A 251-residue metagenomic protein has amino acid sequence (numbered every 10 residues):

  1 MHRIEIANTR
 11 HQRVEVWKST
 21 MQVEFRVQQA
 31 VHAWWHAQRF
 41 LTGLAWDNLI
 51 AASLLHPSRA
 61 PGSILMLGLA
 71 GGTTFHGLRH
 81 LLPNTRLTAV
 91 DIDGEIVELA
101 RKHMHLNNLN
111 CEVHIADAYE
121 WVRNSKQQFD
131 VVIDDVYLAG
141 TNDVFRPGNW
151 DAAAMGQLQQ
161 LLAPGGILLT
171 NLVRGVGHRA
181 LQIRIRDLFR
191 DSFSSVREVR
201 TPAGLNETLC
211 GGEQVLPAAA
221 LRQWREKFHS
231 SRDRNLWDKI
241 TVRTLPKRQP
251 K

Functional and structural regions predicted by a protein language model:
M1-K18, H32-R39, G43, L54-L55 (+1 more regions): SAM/dcSAM-binding transferase cores
I6-A7, K18, F40-I167, G177-L181 (+2 more regions): The AdoMet/dcAdoMet-binding core of the Class I SAM-like
V23-V27: S-adenosyl-L-methionine
F193-G204: Conserved S-adenosyl-L-methionine
